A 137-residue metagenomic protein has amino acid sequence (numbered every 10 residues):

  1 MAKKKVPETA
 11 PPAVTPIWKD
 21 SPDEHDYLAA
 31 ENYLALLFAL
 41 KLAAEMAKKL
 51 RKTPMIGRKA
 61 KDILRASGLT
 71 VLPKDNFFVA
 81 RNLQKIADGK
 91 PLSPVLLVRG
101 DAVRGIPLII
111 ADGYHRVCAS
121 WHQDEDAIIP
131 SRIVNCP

Functional and structural regions predicted by a protein language model:
M1-K74: An acidic, glycine-rich, mixed-charge low-complexity segment common to nucleic-acid enzymes
A2, A13, K19, L92-P137: A short, basic-hydrophobic beta/loop patch
K5, L50-I109, W121-H122: Short alpha-helix boundary/capping and kink motifs at helix termini
